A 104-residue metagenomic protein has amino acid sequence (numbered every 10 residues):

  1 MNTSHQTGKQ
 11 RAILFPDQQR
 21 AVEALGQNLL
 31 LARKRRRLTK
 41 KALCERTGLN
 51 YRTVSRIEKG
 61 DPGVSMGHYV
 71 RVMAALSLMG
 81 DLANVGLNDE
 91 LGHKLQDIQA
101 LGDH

Functional and structural regions predicted by a protein language model:
M1-E23, L82-H104: N-terminal flexible/basic segments that precede or flank functional cores
Q27, R36-L38, V64: Residue-level signal for the short linker/turn that defines the boundary of a DNA-recognition helix
R33, C44, M73: The alpha-helix within a helix-turn-helix
R37-S55: Short alpha-helical DNA-recognition segment
D61-A74: Short, basic-rich loop-to-helix N-cap that marks the start of a DNA-contacting helix
